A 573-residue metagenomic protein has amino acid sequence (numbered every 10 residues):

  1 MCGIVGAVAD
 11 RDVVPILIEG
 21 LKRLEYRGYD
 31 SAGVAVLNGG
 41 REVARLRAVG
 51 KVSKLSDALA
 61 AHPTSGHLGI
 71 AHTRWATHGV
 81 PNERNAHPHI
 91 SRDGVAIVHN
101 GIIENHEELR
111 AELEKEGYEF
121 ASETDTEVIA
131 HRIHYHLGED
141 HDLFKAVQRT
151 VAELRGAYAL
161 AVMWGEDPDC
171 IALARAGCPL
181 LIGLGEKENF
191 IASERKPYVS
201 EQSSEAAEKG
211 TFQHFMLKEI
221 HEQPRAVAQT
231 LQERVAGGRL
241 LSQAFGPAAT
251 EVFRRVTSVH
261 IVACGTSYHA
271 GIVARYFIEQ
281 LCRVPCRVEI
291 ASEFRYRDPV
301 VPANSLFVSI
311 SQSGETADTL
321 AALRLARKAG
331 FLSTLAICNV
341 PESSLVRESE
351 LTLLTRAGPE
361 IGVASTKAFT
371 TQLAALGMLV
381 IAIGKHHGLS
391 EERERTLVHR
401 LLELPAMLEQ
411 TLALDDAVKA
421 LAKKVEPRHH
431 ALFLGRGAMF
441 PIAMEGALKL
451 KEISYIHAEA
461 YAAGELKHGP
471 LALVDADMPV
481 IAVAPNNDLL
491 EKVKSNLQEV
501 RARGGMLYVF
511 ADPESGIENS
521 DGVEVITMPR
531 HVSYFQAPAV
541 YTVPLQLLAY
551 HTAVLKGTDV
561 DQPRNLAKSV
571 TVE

Functional and structural regions predicted by a protein language model:
M1-S258, H269, E409-L412, V418-K419 (+1 more regions): Conserved short alpha-helical segments that host acidic/polar catalytic motifs at enzyme active sites
A7-D10, G79, H99, E119 (+17 more regions): Hydrophobic alpha-helical scaffolding
A71-R84, A236-T250, A274-R275, E279-I310 (+2 more regions): Glycine-rich oxoanion-binding loops at beta->alpha junctions
P88, M163, A172-L173, K209 (+10 more regions): Replace "in large, NTP-powered and nucleic-acid-processing enzymes" with "in large, NTP-powered factors and other
S204, D521, V532-E573: Generic C-terminus detector
Q223-V227, L231-H260, P341, S349-P479 (+1 more regions): Active-site phosphate/pyrophosphate-binding segments
R254-E403, V483-P529, L548: Glycine-rich phosphate-binding loops that contact phosphosugars or nucleotide phosphates
